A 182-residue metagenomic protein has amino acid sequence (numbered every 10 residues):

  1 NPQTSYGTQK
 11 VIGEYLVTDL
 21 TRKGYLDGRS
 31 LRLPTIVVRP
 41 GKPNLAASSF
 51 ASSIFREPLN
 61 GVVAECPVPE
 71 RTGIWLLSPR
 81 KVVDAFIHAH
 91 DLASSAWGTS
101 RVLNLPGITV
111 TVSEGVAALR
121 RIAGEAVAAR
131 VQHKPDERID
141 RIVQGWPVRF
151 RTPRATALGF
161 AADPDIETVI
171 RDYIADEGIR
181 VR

Functional and structural regions predicted by a protein language model:
P2-V11, N44-S52, W75-L76: Short-chain dehydrogenase/reductase
Q3-R29, N60: Active-site Tyr-X1-5-Lys
T4-S5, Y25-S49: Flexible, glycine-rich beta-alpha linker
I36, S52-P67, G124-Q132: A short C-terminal helix-loop "cap" of Rossmann-like NAD(P)-dependent dehydrogenase/epimerase domains
A51-E65, T72-V102: Alpha-helical substrate-binding/gating segment
P58, F86-H90, L119, T152 (+1 more regions): Hydrophobic "lid"/C-terminal helical patch of Rossmann-like NAD(P)-dependent dehydrogenase/epimerase domains
V83-A85, A89-D140, R180: Mid/C-terminal beta-alpha module of Rossmann-like enzyme folds, strongest in SDR-family dehydrogenases/epimerases
H133-P135, P147, T152-A157, P164-R182: Amphipathic terminal alpha-helices
